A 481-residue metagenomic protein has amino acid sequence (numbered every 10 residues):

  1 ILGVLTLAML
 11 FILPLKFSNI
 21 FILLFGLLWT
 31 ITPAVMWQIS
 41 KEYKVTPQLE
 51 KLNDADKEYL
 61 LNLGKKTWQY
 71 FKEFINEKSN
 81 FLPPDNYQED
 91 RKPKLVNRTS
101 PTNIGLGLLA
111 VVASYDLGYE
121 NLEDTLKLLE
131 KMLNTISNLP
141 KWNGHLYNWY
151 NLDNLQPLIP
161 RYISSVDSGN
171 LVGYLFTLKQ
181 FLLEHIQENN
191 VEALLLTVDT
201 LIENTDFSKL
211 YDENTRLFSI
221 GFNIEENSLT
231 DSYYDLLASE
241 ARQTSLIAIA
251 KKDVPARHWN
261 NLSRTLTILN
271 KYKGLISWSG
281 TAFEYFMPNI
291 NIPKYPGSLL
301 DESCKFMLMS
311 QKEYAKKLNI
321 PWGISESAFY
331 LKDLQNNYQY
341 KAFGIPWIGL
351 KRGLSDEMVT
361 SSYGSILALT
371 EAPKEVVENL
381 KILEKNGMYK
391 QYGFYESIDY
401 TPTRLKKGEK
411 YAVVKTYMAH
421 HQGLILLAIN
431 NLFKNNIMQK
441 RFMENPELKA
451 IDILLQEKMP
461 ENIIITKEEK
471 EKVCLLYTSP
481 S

Functional and structural regions predicted by a protein language model:
I1-M36: Alpha-helical bilayer-embedded segments of polytopic membrane proteins, i.e., transmembrane/intramembrane helices
S18-T30, E42-Q48, L60, E378-L476: TerminUS-proximal long segments
N53-L95, T200-N204, L210, R216: Low-complexity, Ser/Thr/Pro/Gly-enriched N-terminal "stalk/linker" regions
E58, N151, L158-V166, E184-K381 (+2 more regions): Extended ligand-binding clefts on enzyme/binding-domain cores
Q69-T99, Y119-I163, E313-F343, M388-P402: Helix-terminus loop motifs that line ligand-binding clefts
L109-D116, G173-Q180, S245-A248, N289-P293 (+2 more regions): Short glycine/serine- and small hydrophobic-enriched flexible loop segments
S114-E123, L178-V191: Inter-helical turn/loop segments and adjacent helix faces that build the functional surface of alpha-helical bundle
Y477-S481: Conserved small/polar residues in nucleotide/adenosyl-binding loops
